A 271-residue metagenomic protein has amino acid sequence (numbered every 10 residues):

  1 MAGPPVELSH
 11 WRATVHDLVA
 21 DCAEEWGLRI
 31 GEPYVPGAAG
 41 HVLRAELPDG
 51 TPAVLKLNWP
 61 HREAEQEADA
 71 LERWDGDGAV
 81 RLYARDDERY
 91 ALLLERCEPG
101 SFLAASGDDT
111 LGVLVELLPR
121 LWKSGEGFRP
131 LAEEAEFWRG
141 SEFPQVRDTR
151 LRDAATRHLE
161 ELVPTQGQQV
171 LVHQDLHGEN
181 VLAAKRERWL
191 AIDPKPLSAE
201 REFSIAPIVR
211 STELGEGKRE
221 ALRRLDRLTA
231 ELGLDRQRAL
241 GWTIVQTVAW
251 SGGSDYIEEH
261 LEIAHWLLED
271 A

Functional and structural regions predicted by a protein language model:
M1-A79, A184-W189, W266-A271: Conserved NTP-binding catalytic cores of kinases and kinase-like/nucleotidyltransferase enzymes across multiple kinase
H10-V19, E126-Q174, A184-R186, A230: An alpha-helical support segment within catalytic cores of ATP-dependent transferases
H16, D49-L93, E98-L121, G217: A conserved alpha-helical element in kinase catalytic cores
V35, H41-E46, V54-L55, L82 (+1 more regions): Active-site acidic catalytic loop and adjacent metal/ATP-binding pocket of ATP-dependent phosphoryl transfer enzymes
L118, W122-E126, T212, L232 (+2 more regions): A general structural signal marking secondary-structure boundaries and capping sites
A183-R238: Active-site Asp-x-Gly
R227-E231, R238, T247-A271: Helical subdomain adjoining the active site within ATP-dependent kinase catalytic cores
W242-T243: Short alpha-helical scaffolding segments that buttress acidic/His motifs in well-ordered protein cores
